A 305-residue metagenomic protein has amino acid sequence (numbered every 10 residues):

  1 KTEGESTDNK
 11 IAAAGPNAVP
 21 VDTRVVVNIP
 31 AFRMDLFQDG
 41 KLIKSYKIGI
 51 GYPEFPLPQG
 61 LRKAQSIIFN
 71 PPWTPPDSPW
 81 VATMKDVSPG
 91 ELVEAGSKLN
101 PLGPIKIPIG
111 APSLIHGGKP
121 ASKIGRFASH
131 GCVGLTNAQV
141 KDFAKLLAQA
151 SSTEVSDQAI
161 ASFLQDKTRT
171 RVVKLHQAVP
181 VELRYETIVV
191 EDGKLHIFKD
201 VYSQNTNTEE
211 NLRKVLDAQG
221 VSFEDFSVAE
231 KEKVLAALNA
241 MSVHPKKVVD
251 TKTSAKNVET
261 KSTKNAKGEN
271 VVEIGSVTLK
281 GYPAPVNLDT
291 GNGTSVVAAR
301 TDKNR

Functional and structural regions predicted by a protein language model:
K1-R305: N-terminal pre-domains immediately preceding structured catalytic cores
